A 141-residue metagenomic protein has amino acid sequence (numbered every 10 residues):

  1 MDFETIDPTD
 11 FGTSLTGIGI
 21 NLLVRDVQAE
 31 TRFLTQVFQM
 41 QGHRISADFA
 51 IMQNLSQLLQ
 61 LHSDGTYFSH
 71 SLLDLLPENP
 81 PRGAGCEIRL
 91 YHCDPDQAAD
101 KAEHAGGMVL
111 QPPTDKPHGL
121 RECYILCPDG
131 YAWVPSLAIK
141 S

Functional and structural regions predicted by a protein language model:
M1-G19, M40-L90, A99-L126, L137-S141: Vicinal oxygen chelate
I18-F33: Short, basic/low-complexity N-terminal boundary segments at the transition from targeting/disordered tails
Q28, D96, L120: Loop/helix-junction capping segments adjacent to catalytic residues or to phosphate/diphosphate-binding pockets
A29, R44, D94: Short, conserved clusters of charged catalytic residues that mark active-site and nucleotide-handling motifs
E30-T35, A102, G130: Conserved active-site tyrosine of GNAT-family acetyltransferases
